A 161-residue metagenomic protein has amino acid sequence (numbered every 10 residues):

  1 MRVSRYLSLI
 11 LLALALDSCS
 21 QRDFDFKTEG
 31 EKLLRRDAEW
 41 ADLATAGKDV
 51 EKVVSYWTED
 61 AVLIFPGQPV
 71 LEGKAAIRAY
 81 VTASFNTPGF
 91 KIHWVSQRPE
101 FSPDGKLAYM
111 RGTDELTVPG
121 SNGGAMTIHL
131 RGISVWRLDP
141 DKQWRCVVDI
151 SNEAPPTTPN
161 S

Functional and structural regions predicted by a protein language model:
M1-L7: Bacterial N-terminal signal peptides that target proteins for export
S8-D17: Bacterial N-terminal signal peptides
C19-S55, V62-S161: A beta-strand edge to alpha-helix "cap/lid" segment located at domain peripheries
